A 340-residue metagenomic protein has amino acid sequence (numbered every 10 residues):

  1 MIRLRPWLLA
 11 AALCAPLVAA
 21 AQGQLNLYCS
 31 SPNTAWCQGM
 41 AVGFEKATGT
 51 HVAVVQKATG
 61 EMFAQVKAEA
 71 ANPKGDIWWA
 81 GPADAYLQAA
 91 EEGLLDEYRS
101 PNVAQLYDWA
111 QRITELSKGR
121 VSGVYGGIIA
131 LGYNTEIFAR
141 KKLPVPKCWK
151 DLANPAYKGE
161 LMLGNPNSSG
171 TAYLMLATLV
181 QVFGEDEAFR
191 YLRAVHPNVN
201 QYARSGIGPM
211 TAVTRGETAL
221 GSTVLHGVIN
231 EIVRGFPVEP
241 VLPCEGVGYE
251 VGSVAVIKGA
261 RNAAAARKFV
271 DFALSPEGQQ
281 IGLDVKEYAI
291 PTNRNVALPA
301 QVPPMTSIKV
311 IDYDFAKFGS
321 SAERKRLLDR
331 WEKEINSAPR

Functional and structural regions predicted by a protein language model:
A15-V18: N-terminal signal peptide c-region/cleavage motif recognized by signal peptidases
Q22-Q88: Early extracytoplasmic/lumenal segment of secretory-pathway proteins
S30-C37, K74-E217: Extracytoplasmic ligand-binding site segments that recognize negatively charged/polar headgroups
D84-Q88, T214, A219-P237: A ligand-binding cleft/hinge motif common to bilobed small-molecule-binding domains
G127, Y191-H196, Y202-A203, R234-K258 (+1 more regions): Periplasmic-binding protein-like
G132-I137, A177, E250-N262, I281-G282: A bilobed periplasmic-binding-protein/Venus flytrap-type ligand-binding module shared by bacterial periplasmic
I257-F315: Mature extracytoplasmic/periplasmic domains
Y313-R340: Conserved C-terminal helix/tail region of periplasmic/extracytoplasmic solute-binding proteins
